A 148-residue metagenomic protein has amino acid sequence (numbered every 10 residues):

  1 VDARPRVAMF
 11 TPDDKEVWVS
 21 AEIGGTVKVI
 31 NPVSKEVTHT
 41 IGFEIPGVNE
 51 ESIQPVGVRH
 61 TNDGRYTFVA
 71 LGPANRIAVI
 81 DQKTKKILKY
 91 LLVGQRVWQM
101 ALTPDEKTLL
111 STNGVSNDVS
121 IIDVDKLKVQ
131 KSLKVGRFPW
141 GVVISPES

Functional and structural regions predicted by a protein language model:
V1-S148: Predominantly soluble domains enriched in secretory-pathway, periplasmic, or organellar proteins
